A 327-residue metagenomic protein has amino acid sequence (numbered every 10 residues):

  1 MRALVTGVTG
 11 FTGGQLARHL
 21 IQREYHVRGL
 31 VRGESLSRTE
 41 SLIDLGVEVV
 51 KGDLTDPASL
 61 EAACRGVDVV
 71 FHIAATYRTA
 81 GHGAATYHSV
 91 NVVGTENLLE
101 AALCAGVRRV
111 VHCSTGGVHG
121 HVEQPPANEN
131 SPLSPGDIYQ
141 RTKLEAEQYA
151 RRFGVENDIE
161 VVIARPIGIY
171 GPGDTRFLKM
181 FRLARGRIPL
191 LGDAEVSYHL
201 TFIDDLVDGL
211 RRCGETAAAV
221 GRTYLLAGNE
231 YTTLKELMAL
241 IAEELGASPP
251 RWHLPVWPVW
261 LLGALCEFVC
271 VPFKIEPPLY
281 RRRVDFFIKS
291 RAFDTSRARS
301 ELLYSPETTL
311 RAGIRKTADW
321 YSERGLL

Functional and structural regions predicted by a protein language model:
A3-R23: N-terminal Rossmann NAD(P)H-binding glycine-rich loop of SDR-like oxidoreductase domains
L36, V47-V93, A101, G116-H121: NAD(P)H-binding glycine-rich loop region in Rossmannoid oxidoreductase-like domains and their noncatalytic homologs
V93-Y139: Conserved Rossmann-fold NAD(P)-dependent oxidoreductase catalytic core, especially the SDR/UDP-sugar
H119-G120, I159-L178: Flexible, glycine-rich beta-alpha linker
G136-V162: Active-site Tyr-X1-5-Lys
E145, D174-K179, G192-G214, G221-R222: Substrate-positioning beta->alpha
R212-L279, T295, R311, R315-A318 (+1 more regions): Mid/C-terminal beta-alpha module of Rossmann-like enzyme folds, strongest in SDR-family dehydrogenases/epimerases
